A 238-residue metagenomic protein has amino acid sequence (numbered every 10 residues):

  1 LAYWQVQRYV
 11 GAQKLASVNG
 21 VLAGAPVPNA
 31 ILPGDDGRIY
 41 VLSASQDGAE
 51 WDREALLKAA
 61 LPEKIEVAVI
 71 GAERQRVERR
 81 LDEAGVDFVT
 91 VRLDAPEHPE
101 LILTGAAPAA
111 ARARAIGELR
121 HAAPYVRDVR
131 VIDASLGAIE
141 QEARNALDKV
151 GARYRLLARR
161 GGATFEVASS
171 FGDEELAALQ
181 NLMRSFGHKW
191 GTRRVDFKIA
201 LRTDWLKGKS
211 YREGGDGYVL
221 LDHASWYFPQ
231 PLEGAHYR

Functional and structural regions predicted by a protein language model:
L1-R238: N-terminal targeting leaders
